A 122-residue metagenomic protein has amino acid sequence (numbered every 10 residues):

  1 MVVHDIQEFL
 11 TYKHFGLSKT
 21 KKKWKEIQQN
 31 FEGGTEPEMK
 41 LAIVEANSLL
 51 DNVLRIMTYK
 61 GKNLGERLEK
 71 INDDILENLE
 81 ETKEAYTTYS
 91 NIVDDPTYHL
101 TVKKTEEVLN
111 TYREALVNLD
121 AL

Functional and structural regions predicted by a protein language model:
M1, E81-T87, N91-L122: Charge-enriched, short contiguous segments at helix-coil
M1-L76, K103, A115-L122: Amphipathic alpha-helical interface elements
